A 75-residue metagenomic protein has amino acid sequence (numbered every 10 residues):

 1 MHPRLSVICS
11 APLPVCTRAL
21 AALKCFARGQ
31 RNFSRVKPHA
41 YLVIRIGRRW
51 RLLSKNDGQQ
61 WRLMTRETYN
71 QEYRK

Functional and structural regions predicted by a protein language model:
M1-R51, N56-K75: Basic, Lys/Arg-enriched alpha-helical interface segments
